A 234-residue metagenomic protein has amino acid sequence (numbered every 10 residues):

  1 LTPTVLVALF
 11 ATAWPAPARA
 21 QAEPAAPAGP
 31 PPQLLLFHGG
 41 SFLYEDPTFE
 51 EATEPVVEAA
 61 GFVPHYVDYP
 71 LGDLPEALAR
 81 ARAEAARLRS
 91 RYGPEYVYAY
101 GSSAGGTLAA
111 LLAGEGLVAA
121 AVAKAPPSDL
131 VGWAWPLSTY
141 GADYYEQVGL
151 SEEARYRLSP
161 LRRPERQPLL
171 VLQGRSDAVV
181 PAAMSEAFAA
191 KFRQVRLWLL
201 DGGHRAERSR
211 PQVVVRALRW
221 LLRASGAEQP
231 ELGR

Functional and structural regions predicted by a protein language model:
P31-G40: Short beta-strand element of the alpha/beta-hydrolase
G39, E186-R234: C-terminal catalytic histidine-bearing segment of alpha/beta-hydrolase fold enzymes
G40-D73: Short substrate-entry loop that stabilizes the transition state in hydrolases
D73-R91: Alpha/beta-hydrolase active-site loop
R87-R91, E95-T139: Primarily recognizes the serine-hydrolase "nucleophile elbow" in alpha/beta-hydrolase and SGNH/GDSL folds
V131-L161: Mobile cap/lid helix-loop segments that gate and shape the active-site cleft of serine hydrolases
E165, V171-Q173, D177: Short beta-strand/loop motif that positions the catalytic acidic residue of the alpha/beta-hydrolase fold
A178-M184: Conserved alpha/beta-hydrolase "acid-adjacent" motif
